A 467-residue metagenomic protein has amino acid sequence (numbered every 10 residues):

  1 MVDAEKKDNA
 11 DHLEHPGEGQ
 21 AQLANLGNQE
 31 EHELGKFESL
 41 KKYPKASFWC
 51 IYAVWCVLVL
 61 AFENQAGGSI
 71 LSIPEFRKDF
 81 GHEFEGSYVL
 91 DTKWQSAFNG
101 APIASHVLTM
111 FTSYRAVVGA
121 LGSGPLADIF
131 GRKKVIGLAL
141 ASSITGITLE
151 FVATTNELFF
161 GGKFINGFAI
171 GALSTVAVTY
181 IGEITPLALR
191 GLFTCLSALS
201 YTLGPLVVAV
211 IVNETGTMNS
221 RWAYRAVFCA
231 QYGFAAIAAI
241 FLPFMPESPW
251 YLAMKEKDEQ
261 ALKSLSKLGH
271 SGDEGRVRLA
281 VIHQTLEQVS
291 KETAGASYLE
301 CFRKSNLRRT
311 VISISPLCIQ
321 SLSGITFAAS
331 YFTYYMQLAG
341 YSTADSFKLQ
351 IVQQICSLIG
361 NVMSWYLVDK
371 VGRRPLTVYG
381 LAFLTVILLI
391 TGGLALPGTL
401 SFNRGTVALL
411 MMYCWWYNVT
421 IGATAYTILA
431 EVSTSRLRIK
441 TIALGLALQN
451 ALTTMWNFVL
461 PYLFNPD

Functional and structural regions predicted by a protein language model:
V2-L268, E287-D467: Alpha-helical transmembrane bundle of multi-pass membrane proteins
D273-E287: Short, well-structured alpha-helical segments
